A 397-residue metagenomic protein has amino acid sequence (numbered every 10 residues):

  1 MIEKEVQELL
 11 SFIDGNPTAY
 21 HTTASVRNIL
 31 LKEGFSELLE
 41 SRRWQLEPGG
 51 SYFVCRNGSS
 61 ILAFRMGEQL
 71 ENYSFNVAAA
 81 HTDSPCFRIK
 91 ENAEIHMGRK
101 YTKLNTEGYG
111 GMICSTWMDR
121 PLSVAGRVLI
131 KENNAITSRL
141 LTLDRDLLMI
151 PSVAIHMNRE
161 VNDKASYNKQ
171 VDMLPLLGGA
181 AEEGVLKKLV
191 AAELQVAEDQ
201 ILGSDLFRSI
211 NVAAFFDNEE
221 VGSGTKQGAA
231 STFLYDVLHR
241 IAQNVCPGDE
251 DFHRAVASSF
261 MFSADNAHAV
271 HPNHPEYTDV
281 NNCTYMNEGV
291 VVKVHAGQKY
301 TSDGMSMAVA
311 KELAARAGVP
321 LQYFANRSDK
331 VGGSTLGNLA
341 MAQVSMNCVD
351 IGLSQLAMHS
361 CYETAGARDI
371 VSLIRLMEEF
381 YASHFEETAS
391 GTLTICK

Functional and structural regions predicted by a protein language model:
M1-K397: N-terminal hydrophobic/helix-forming segments and targeting peptides
